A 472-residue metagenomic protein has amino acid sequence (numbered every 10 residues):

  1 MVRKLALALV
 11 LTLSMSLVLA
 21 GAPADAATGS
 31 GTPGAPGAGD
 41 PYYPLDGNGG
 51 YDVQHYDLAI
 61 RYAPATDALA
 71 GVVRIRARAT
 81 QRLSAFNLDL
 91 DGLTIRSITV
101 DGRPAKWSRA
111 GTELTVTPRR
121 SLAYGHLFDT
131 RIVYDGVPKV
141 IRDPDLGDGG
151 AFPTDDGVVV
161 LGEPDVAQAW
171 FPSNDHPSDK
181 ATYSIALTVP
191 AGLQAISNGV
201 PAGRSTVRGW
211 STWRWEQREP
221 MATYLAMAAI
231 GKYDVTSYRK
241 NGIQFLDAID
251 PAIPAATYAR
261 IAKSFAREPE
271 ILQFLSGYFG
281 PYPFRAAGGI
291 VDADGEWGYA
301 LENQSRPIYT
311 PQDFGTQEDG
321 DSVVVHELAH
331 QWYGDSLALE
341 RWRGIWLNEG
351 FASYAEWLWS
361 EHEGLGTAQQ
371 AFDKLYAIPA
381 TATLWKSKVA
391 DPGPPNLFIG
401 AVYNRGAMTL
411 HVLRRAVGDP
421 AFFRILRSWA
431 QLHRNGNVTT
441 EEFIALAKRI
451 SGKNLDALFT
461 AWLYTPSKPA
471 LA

Functional and structural regions predicted by a protein language model:
R3-A6, L17-A70, P153-T154, P177: N-terminal, polar/Ser/Thr-rich
A59-R61, I75, P104-A105, T117-L122 (+2 more regions): Beta-strand-rich interaction surfaces with strong enrichment in secreted/lumenal proteins
A70-L93, F171-D175, Y183-P190, E441: Surface-exposed beta-strand/loop patches in extracellular or lumenal glycoproteins
G71, H176-V325: Hydrophobic helix-coil surface modules that form long, contiguous segments used for peptide/substrate interaction
L90-F152: A surface-exposed beta-strand-loop module
Y124, Y134-S184, Y233, R239: Glycine/proline-rich low-complexity spacer/linker segments in large multi-domain proteins
S178, R306-A371: Zinc-dependent metallopeptidase catalytic helix centered on the HExxH motif and its immediate flanking segment
I399-A472: Amphipathic alpha-helical substructures
